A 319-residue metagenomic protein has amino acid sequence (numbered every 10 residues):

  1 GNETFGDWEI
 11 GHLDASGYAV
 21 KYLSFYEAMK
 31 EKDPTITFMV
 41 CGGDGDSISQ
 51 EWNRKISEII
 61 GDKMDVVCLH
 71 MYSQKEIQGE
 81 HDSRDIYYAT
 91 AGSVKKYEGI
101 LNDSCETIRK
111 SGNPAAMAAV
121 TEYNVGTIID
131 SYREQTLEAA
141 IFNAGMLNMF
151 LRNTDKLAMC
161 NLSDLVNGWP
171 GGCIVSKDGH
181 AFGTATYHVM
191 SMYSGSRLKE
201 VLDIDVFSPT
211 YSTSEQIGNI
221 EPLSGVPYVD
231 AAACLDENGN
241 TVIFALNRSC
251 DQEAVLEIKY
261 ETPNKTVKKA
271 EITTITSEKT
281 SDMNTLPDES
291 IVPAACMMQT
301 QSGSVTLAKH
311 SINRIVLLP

Functional and structural regions predicted by a protein language model:
G1-S57, M71-G99, I128-G145: Active-site cleft segment of glycoside hydrolase catalytic domains centered on the general acid/base Glu
N2-W8, G45-Q50, S73-Q78, V125-D130 (+5 more regions): Flexible loop/turn segments at secondary-structure boundaries
T35-M39, M64-C68, A115-A119, M159: Structural preference for beta-strand elements that scaffold enzyme active sites
S57-K63, G112: Acidic (Asp/Glu)-rich catalytic clusters
A116-D230: Aromatic/acidic polysaccharide-binding cleft in carbohydrate-active enzymes
S224-T266, I272, N313-V316: Carbohydrate-binding surface patches
P263-L307: Acidic, Ser/Thr/Pro-rich beta/coil linker or hinge segments at domain junctions
A308-I312: Tight coil/turn sites that cap or link beta-strands
